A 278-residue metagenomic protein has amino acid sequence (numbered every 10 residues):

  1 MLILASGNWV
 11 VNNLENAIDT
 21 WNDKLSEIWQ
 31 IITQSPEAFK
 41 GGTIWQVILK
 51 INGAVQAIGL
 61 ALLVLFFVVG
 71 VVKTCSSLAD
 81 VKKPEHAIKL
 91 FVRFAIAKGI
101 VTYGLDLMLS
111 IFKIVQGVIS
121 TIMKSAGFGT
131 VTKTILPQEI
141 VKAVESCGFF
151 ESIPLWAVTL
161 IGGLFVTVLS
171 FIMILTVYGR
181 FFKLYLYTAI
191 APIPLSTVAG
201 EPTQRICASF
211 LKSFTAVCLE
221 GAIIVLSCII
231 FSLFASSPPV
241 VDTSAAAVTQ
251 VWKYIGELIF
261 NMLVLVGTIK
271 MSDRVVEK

Functional and structural regions predicted by a protein language model:
M1-L62: Binding/recognition "hotspot" determinant
L2-L14, P84-G104, C207-V217: Alpha-helical transmembrane segments and their helix-start/interface "positive-inside/aromatic belt" motifs in integral
E27-Q30, H86-R93, K113, S120 (+3 more regions): Short amphipathic alpha-helical coupling elements at transmembrane boundaries
I48-Q56, I88-V92, G179, A208-L211 (+3 more regions): Alpha-helical membrane-interface segments at transmembrane helix boundaries
L62, F66, G70, L90 (+6 more regions): Alpha-helical transmembrane spans of integral membrane proteins, capturing the lipid-embedded, hydrophobic core of TM
L62-K98, I190-R205: Hydrophobic transmembrane alpha-helix segments characteristic of membrane transport and insertion machinery
K98-I190, C228-E277: Non-cytosolic segments of integral membrane proteins
L195-K212, S244, V275-K278: Alpha-helical transmembrane segments
